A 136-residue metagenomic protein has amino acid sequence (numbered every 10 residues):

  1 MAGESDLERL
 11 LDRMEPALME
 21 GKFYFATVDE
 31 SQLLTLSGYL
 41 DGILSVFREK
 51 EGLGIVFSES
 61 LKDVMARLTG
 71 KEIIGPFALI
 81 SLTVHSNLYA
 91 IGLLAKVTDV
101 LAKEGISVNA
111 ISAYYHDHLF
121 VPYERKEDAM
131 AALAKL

Functional and structural regions predicted by a protein language model:
M1-T83, N87-K96, A134: Regulatory modules associated with amino-acid/nitrogen control
L34, G38, V121-D128: Short amphipathic alpha-helical patches
D63, A110-H116, F120-R125, A134-K135: Structural preference for solvent-exposed beta-strand-turn elements and adjacent flexible terminal/loop segments within
H85-Y114, H118-F120: Short, compact, well-ordered microdomains
A95, E127-M130: Predominant activation on well-ordered alpha-helical scaffold segments within soluble catalytic domains
